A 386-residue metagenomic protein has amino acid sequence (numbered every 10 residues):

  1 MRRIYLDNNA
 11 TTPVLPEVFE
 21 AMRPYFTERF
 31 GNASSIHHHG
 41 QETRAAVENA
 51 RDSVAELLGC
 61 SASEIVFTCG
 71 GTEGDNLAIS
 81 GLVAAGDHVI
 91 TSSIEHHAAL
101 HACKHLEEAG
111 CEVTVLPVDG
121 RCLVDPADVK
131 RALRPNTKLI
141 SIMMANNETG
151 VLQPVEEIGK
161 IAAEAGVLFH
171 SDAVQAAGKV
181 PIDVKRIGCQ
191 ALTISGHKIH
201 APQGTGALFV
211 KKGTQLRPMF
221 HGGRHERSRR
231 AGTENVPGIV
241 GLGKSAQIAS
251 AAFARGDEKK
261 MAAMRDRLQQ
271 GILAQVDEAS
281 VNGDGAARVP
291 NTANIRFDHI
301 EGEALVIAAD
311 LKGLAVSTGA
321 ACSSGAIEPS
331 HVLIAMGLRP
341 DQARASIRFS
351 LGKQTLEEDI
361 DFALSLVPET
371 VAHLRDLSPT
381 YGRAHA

Functional and structural regions predicted by a protein language model:
M1-A386: Pyridoxal 5′-phosphate
